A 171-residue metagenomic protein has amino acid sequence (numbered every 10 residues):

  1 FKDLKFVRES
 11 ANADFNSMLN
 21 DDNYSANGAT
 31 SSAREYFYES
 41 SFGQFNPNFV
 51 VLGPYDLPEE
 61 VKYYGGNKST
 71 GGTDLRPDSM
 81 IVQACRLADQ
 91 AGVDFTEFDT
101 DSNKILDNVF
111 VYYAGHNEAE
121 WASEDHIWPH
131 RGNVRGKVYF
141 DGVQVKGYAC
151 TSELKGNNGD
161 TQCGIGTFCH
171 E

Functional and structural regions predicted by a protein language model:
F1-E171: Active-site-proximal segment of zinc-dependent metalloprotease catalytic domains
